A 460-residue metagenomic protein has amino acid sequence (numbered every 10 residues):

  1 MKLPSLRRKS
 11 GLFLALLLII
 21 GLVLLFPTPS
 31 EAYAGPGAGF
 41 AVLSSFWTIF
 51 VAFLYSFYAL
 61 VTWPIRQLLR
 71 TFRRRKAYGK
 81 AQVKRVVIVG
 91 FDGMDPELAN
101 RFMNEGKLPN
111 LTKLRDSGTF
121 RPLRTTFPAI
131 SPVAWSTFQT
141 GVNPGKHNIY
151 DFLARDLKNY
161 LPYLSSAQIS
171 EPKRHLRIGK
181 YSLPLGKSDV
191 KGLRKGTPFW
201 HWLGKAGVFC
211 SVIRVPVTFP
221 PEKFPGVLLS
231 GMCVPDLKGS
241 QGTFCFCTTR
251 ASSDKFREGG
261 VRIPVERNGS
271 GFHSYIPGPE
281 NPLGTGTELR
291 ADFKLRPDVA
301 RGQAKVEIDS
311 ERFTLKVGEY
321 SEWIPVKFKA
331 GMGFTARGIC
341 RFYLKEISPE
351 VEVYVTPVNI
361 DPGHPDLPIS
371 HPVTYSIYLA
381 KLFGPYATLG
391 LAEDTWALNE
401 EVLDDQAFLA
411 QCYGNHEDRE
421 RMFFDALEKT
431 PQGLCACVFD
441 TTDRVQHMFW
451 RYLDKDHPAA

Functional and structural regions predicted by a protein language model:
M1-A32: N-terminal secretory/membrane targeting signals
E31-F57: Hydrophobic alpha-helical membrane-interaction elements
S56, L60-T71: Membrane-spanning helices that line or support transport/gating and their immediate boundary helices in channels
L69-F120, A129: Active-site-proximal N-terminal segment of extracellular/periplasmic enzymes that hydrolyze or transfer
A81-N100, L114, F138, W202-L203 (+3 more regions): Beta-strand elements within well-structured catalytic alpha/beta cores of enzymes that handle phosphate/sulfate esters
L98-R101, T126, S136, E222-P225 (+1 more regions): A short acidic (Asp/Glu
N100-I149, L153, S211: Short, structured active-site-proximal loop/turn typified by the sulfatase FGly-forming signature C/S-X-P-X-R
V142-A459: His/Asp/Glu-rich, glycine-adjacent segments that coordinate divalent cations and/or stabilize oxyanion chemistry on
